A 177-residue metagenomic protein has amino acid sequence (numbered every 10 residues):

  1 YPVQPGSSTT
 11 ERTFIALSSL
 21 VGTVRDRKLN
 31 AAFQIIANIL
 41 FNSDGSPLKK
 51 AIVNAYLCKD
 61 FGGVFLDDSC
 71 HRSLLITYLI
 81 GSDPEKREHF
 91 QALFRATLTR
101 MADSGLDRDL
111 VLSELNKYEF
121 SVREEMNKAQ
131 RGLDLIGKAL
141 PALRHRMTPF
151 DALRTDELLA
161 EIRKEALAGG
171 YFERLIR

Functional and structural regions predicted by a protein language model:
P2-S8, S18-G22, I39-N42, I80: Structured loops at beta-to-helix junctions and adjacent beta-edge loops in soluble globular domains
E11, R25, L29-N30: Disorder-to-helix initiation segments
E11-G22, K49-E165, R177: M16 family metallopeptidases and their MPP-like homologs
K28-L40: Active/ligand-binding-proximal structured segments within catalytic/core domains that scaffold catalytic residues
I35-N38, P47-L48, I52: Polybasic, glycine- and aromatic-enriched phosphate-binding surface used to engage nucleic acids
D44-G45, A168: Amphipathic alpha-helical protein-protein interaction surfaces
E165-A166, Y171: Non-catalytic, beta-rich accessory domains that mediate macromolecular interactions or localization
Y171-R177: Extended alpha-helical coiled-coil "stalk/arm" regions that scaffold and mediate dimerization/assembly in large
